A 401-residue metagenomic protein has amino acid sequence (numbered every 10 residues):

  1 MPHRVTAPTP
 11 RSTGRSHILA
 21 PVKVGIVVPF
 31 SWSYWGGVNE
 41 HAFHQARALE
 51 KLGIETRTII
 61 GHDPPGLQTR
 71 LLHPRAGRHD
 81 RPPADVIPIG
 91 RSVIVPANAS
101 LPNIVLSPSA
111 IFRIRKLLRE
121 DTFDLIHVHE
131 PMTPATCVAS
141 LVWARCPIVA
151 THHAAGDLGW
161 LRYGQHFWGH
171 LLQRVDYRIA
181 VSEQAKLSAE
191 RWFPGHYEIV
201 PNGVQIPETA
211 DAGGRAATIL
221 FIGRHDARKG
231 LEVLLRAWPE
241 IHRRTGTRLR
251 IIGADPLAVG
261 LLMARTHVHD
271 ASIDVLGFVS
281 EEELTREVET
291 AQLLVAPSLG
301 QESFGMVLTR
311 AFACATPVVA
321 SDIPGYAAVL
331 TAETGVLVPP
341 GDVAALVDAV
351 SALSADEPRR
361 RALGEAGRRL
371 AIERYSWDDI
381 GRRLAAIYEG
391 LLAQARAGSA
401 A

Functional and structural regions predicted by a protein language model:
R11, L19, V28-W35, R47-V105: N-terminal strand-loop element at the rim of the active site of nucleotide-sugar-dependent glycosyltransferases
E40, H44, A217, R224-E240 (+1 more regions): A conserved mid-protein helix/loop that constitutes part of the nucleotide-sugar donor-binding site
H62, I222, T247-L261, G277: Glycosyltransferase donor-sugar binding loop
Q184, G203: Carbohydrate-associated surface elements
L261-E282: Nucleotide-activated donor-binding/catalytic signature segment of Leloir-type glycosyltransferases, i.e., the conserved
P317-A320: Short hydrophobic beta-strand element within catalytic cores of glycosyltransferases and related nucleotide-activated
A332, V336-A344, A352-P358: Conserved acidic donor-binding segment of nucleotide-sugar-dependent glycosyltransferases
A352, R359-R374, R383-A385: A short, well-ordered alpha-helix in the C-terminal region of glycosyltransferases
